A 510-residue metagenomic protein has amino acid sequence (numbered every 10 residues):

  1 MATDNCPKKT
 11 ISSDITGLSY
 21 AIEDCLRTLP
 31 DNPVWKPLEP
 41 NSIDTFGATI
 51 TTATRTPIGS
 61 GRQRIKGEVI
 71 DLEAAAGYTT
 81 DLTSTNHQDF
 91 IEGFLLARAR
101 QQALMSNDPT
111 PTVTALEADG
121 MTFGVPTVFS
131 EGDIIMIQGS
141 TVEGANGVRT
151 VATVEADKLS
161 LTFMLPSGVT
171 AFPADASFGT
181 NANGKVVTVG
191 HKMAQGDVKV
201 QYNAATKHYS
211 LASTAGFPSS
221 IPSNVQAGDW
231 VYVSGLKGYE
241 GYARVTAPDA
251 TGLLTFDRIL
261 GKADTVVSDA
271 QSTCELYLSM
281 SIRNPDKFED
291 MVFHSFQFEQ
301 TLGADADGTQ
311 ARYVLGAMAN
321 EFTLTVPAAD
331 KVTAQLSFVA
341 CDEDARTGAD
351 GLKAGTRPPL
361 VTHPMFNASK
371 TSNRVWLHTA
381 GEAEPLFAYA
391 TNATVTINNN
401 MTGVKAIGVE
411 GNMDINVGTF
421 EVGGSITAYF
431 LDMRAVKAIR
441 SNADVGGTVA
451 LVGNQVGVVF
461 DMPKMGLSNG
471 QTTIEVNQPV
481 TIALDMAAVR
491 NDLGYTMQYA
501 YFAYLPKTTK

Functional and structural regions predicted by a protein language model:
A2-K510: Signature of extracytoplasmic/envelope-associated structural regions
